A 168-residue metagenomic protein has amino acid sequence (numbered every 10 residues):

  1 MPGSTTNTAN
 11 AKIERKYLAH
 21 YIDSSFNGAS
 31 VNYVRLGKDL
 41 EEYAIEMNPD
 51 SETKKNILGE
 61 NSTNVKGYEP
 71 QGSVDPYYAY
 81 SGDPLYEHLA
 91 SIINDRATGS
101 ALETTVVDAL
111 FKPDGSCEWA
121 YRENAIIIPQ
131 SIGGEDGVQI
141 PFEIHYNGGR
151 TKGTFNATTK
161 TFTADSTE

Functional and structural regions predicted by a protein language model:
P2-A79, A125-G137: Solvent-exposed edge beta-strands and adjacent loop segments that serve as assembly or binding interfaces
P2-K12, I57-R122, K152-K160: Extracellular/virion structural assembly segments
K38-E41, V107-K152: Short beta-strand and beta-hairpin "edge-sheet" elements
K160-E168: Intrinsically disordered, low-complexity repeat and linker tracts
